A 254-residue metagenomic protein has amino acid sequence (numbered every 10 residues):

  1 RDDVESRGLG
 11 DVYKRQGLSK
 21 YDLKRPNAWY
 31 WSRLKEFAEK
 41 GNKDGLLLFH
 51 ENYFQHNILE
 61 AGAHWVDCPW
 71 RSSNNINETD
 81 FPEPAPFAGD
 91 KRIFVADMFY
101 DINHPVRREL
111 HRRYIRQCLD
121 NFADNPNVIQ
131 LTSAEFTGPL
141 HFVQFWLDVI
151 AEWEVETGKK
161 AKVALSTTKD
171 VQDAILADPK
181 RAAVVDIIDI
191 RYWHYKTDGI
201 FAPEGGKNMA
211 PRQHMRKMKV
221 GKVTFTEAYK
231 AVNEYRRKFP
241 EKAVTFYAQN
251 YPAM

Functional and structural regions predicted by a protein language model:
D2-Y13: Single conserved hydrophobic/aromatic residue that forms the stacking wall/gate of nucleotide- or nucleobase-binding
S6-R7, E51-Y53, L59-W65, F142-V143 (+1 more regions): Short, solvent-exposed loop/turn and secondary-structure capping segments
D11-E39: Aromatic- and glycine-enriched glycan-recognition loops and surfaces that form the carbohydrate-binding subsites
D11-S19, I76-M98, A202-K219: A solvent-exposed, charged loop/short amphipathic helix patch at secondary-structure junctions
K35, E39-N42, R236-P240: Anion (oxyanion) recognition and catalysis
F49-E60, P82-R107, H111-L140: Active-site groove signature of glycoside hydrolases
P105, E109-I115, F122-M254: Extracellular glycoside hydrolase catalytic/binding regions
